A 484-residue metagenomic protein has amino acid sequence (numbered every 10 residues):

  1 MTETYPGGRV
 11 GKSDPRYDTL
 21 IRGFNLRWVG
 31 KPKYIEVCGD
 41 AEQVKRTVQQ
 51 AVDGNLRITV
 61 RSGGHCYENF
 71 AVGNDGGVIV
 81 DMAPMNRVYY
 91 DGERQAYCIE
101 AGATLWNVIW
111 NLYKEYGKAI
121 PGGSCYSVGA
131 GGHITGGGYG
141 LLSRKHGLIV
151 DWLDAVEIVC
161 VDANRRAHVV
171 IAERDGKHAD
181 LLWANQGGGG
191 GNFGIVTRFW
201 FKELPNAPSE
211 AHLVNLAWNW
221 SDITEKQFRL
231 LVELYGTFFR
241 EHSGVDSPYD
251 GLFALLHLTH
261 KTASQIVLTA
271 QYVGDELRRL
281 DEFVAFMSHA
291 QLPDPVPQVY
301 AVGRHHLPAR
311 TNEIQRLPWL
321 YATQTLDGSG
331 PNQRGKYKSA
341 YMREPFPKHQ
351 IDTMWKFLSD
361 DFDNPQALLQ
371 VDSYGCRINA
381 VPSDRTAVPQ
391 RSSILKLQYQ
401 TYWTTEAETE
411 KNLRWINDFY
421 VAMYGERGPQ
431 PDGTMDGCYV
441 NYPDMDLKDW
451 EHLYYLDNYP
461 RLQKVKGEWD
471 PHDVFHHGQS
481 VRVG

Functional and structural regions predicted by a protein language model:
T4-G23, G63, E68-A71, H212-G484: Cofactor-binding catalytic cores of oxidoreductases
Y5-G8, K31, D53-I58, D75-G77 (+7 more regions): Loop/turn elements at helix/coil->beta-strand transitions in domains of secreted/extracellular proteins
P15-R16, E42-K45, V52-I223: FAD-binding core of FAD-dependent oxidoreductases, characterized by glycine-rich FAD pyrophosphate-binding loops
N25-V37: Short, basic, glycine/proline-bearing loop/turn elements
K31-P32, R46-Q49: Short aromatic-cysteine micro-motif
I35, I79, C98, E157 (+2 more regions): Structured core elements
V37-V44, A101, L105, F228 (+1 more regions): Solvent-exposed, acidic/flexible segments
